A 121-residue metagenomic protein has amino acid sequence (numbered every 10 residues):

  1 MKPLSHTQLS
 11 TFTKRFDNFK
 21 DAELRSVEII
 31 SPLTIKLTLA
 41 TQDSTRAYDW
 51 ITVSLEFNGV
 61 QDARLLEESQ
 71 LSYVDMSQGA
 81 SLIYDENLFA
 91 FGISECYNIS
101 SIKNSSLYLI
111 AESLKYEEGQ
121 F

Functional and structural regions predicted by a protein language model:
M1-F121: Surface-exposed, interaction-prone regions used to assemble/regulate multi-protein complexes
